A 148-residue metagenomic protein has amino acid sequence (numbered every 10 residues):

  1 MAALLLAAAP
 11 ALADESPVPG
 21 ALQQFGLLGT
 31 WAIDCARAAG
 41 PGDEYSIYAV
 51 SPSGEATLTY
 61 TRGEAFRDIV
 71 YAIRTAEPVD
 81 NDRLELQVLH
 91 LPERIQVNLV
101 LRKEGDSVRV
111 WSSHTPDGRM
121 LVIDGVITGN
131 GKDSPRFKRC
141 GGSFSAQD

Functional and structural regions predicted by a protein language model:
M1-A3: Sec-dependent signal peptide recognition, specifically the positively charged N-region followed immediately by
A8-P10: N-terminal signal peptide c-region/cleavage motif recognized by signal peptidases
E15-T30: N-terminal helix-cap/turn-to-beta initiation motif at the start of protein domains
A32-A36, T57-R62, R83-L91, W111-S112: Short beta-strand segments that buttress and anchor functional surface loops
R37-N81, D133-S134, R139, F144: N-terminal glycine/threonine-rich, aromatic-flanked beta-hairpin/loop signature
S46-V50, V97-K103: Broad, structure-driven detector of short, well-ordered beta-strand segments within folded domains
V88-R94, K103-G105: Intrinsically disordered, low-complexity terminal tails and linkers in eukaryotic proteins, enriched in charged/polar
H114-D148: Edge beta-strand at a domain terminus
